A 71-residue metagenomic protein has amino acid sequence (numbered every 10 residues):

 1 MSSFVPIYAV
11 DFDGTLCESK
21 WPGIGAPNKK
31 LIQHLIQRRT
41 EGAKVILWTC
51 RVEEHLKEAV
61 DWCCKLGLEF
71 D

Functional and structural regions predicted by a protein language model:
S2-D71: Alpha-helical substrate-recognition element adjacent to the catalytic core
